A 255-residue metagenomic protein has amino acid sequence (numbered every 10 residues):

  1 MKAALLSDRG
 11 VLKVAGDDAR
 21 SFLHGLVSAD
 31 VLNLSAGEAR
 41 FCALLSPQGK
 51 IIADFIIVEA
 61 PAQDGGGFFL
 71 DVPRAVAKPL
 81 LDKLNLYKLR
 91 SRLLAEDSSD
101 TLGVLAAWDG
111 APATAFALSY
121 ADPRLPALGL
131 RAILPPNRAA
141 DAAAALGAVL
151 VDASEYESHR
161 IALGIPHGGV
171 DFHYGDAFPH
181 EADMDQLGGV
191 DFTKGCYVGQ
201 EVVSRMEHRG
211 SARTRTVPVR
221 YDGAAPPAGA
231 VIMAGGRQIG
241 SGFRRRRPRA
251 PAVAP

Functional and structural regions predicted by a protein language model:
M1-A53, P61-G65: Acidic, proline/glycine-enriched N-terminal capping motif
K2-L5, G10-K13, I56-P166: Acidic, low-complexity central loop/insert segments
K13-A19, L32, W108-G110, R220-P227: Short, surface-exposed ligand-recognition loops at beta-strand->loop->(often short) alpha-helix junctions that present
H24, S28-L32, D82-R90, H208 (+1 more regions): Short, intrinsically disordered, mixed-charge
A43-Q48, A106-F116, G223-R237: Short amphipathic alpha-helix segments
F55, A182-V190, S204-P255: Glycine-rich, small/acidic residue-mixed loop/short-helix segments
A153, H159-D185, D222: Short, conserved active-site entrance elements at the starts or edges of catalytic domains
